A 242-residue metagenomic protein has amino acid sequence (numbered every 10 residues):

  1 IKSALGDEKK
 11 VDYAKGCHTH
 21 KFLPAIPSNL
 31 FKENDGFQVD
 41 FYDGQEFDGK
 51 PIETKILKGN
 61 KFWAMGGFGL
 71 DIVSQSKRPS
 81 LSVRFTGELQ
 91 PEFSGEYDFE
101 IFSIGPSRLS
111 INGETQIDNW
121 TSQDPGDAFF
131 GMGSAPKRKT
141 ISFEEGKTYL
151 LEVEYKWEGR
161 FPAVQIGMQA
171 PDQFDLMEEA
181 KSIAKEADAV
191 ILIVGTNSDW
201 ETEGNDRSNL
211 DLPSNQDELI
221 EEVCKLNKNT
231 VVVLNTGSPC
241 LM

Functional and structural regions predicted by a protein language model:
A4-K9, F93, S198, C224-N227 (+2 more regions): Structural signal for hydrophobic packing residues in well-ordered secondary-structure cores of soluble enzyme domains
G6-V11, T148, K185-V190, L226-V231: Loop/turn elements at helix/coil->beta-strand transitions in domains of secreted/extracellular proteins
D7-G16, E152-V153, P162-V164, V231-L234: Acidic/polar loop patches that form or flank catalytic/metal-binding clefts of enzymes that bind anionic ligands
A14-H18, E154-Y155, I193-N197, E203-N205 (+1 more regions): Active-site-proximal beta-strand/loop segments in catalytic clefts of secreted hydrolases
H18-A189, G204-D206, D211-E218: Acidic/polar, compositionally biased interaction segments
Q90-P91, V190-I193, V231-V233: Structural motif
D211-M242: Catalytic cores of nucleophile-dependent amide-cleaving enzymes
